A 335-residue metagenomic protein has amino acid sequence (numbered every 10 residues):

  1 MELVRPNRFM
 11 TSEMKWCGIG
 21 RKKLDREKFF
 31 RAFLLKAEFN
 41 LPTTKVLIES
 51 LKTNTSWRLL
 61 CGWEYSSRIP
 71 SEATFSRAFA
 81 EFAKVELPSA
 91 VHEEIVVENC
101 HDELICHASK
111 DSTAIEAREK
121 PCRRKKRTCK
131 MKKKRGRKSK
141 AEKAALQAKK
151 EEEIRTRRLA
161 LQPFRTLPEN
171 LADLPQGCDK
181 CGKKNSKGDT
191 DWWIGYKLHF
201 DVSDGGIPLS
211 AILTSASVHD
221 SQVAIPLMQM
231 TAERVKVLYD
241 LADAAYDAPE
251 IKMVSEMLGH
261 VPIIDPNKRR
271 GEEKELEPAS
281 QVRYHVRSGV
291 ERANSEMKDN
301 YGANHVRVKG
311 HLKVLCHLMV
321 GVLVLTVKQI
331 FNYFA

Functional and structural regions predicted by a protein language model:
M1-F29, L34, E86-L87: Dynamic "connector" segments at or just before major functional cores
G18-E27, D191, V308-H317: Structural motif
G18-K22, F33-L41, Y65, E81 (+2 more regions): Short, charged/polar micro-motifs that form catalytic or ligand-binding hotspots
T44-W63, V96: DNA-recognition alpha helix
L59-S76, R270-E273: Phosphate-backbone recognition surface of nucleic-acid-processing proteins
E72-M257: Polybasic low-complexity intrinsically disordered regions
A244-L312: Helix-centered, glycine/charged polyanion-binding patches within enzymatic domains that contact phosphate-containing
K309-A335: Charge-patterned, long linear interaction tracts outside catalytic cores
